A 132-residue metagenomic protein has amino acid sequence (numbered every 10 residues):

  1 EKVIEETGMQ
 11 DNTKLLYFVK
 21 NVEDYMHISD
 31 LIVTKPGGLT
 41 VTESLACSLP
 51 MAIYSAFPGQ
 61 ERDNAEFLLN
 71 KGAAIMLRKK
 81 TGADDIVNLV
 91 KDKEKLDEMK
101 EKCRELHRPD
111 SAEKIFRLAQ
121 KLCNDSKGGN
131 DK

Functional and structural regions predicted by a protein language model:
E1-K132: Nucleotide-activated sugar donor-binding and catalytic core shared by glycosyltransferases and related lipid-linked
